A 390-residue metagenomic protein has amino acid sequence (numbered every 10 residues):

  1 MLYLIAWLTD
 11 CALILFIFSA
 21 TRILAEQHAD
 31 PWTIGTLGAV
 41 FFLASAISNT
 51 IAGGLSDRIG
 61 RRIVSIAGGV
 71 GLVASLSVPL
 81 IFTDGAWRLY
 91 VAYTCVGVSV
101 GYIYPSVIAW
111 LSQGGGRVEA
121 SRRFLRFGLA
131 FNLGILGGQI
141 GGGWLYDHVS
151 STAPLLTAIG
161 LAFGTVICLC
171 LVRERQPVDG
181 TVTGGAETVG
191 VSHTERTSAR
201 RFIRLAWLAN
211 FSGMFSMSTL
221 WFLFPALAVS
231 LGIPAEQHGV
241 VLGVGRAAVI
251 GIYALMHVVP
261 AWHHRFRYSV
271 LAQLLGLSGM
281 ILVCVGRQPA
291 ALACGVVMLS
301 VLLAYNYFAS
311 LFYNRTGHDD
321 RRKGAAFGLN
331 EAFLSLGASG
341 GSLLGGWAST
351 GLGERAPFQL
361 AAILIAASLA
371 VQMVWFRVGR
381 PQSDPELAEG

Functional and structural regions predicted by a protein language model:
M1-F42, F202-A209, G213-L231, H238: Helix-loop boundary and gating motifs at the non-cytosolic
F42-T50, I135-L136, R246-A254, A338-S339: Residue-level signature of mid-helix packing/kink "hotspots" within the transmembrane helices of 12-pass Major
S48-G60, Y146, I252-R265, S349: Helix-to-loop junctions at the C-terminal end of transmembrane segments in multipass secondary transporters
I63-S77, I159, R267-I281, A362: Structural signature of the two symmetry-related core transmembrane helices
Y102-G115, Y305-H318: Intracellular juxtamembrane helix-capping segments at the cytosolic ends of symmetry-related transmembrane helices
P154-C170, F358-M373: Symmetry-related core transmembrane helices of the 12-TM Major Facilitator Superfamily/SLC fold
F266-S310: C-terminal transmembrane helical hairpin of 12-TM major facilitator-type secondary transporters
R322-T350: A late C-terminal transmembrane helix in Major Facilitator Superfamily
